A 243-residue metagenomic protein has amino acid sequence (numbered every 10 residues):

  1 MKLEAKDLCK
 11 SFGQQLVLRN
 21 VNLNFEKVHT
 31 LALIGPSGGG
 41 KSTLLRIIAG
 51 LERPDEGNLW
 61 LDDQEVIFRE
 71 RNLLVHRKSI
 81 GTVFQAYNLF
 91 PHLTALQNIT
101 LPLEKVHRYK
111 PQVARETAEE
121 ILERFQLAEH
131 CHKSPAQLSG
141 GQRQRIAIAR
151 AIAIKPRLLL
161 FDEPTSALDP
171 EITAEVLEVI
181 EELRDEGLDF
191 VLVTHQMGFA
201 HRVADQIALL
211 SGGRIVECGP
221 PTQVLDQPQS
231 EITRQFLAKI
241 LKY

Functional and structural regions predicted by a protein language model:
M1-A5, C9-G212, V216-P221: ABC family nucleotide-binding domain
C218, T222-Y243: C-terminal boundary and immediately downstream tail of ABC-type ATPase nucleotide-binding domains
